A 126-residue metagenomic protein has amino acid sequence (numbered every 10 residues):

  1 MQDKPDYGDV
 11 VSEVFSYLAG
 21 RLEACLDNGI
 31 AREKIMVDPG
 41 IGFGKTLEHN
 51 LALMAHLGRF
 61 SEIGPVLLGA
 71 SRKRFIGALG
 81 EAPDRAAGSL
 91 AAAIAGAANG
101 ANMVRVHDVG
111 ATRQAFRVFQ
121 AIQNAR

Functional and structural regions predicted by a protein language model:
M1-N28, E33, F43-R126: Active-site-adjacent loop and "lid" segments of alpha/beta metabolic enzymes
